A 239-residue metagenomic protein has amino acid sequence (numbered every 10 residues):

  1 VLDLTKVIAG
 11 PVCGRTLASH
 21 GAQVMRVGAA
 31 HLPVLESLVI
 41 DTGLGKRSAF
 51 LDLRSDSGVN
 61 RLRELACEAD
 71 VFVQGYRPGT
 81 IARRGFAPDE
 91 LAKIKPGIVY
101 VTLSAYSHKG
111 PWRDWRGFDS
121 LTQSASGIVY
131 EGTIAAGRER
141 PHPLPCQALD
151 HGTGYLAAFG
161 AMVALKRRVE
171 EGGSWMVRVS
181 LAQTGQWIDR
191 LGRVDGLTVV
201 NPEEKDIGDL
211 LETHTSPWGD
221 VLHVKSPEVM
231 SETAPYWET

Functional and structural regions predicted by a protein language model:
V1-Q183, W187, D195-D220, S226-M230 (+1 more regions): N-terminal helix-loop segment corresponding to the beta1-alpha1 unit of nucleotide/adenylate-binding folds
G192: Extracellular ligand-binding/catalytic regions of CAZymes and related secreted enzymes and adhesion modules
